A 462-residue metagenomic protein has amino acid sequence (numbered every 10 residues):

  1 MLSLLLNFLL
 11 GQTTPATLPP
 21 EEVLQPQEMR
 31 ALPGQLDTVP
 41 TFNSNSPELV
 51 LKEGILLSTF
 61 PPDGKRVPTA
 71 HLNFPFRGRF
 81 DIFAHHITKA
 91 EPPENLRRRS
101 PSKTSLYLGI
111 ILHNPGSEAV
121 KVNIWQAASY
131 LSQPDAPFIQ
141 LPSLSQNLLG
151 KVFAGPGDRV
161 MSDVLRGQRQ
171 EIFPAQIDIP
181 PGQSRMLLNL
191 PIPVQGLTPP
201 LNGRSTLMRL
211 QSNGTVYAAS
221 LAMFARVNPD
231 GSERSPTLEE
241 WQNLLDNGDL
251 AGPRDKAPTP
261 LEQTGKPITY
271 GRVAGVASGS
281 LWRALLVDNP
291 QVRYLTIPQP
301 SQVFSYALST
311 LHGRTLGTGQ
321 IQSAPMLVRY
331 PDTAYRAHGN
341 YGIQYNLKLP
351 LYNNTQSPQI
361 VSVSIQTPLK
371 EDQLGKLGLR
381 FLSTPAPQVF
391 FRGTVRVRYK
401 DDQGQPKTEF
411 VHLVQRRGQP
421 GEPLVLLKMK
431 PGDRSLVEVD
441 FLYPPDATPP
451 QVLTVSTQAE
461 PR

Functional and structural regions predicted by a protein language model:
L2-Q12: Hydrophobic alpha-helical targeting segments used for export or membrane insertion
T14-Q27, K52, T59-W125, Y130 (+8 more regions): Long compositionally biased, domain-poor regions of proteins
L32, P40-F42, E48-V50, G54: N-terminal basic/disordered segments at the start of proteins
L131-D178, M186: Structured domain cores in non-transmembrane regions
F224-R226: Short beta-strand edge segments in extracellular beta-sheet folds
S235-S278: Acidic, serine/threonine- and proline-rich intrinsically disordered appendage/tail regions
